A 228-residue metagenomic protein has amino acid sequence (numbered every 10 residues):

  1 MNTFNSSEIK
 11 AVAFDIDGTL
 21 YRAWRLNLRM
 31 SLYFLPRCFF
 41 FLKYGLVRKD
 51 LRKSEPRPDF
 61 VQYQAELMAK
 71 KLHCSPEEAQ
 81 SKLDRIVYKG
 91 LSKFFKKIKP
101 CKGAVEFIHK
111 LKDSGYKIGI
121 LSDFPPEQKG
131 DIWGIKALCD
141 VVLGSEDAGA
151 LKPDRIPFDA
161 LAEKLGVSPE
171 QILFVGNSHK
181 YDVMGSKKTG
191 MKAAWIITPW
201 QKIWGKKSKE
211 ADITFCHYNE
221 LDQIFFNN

Functional and structural regions predicted by a protein language model:
M1-F14, V105, H109-K112, Y116-N228: Asp-based, Mg2+/Mn2+-dependent phosphohydrolase catalytic module
N2-D50: Active-site neighborhood of HAD-like aspartate-dependent phosphohydrolases
L35-P36, G90, L121, G130: Conserved short hydrophobic patches within well-ordered secondary structure
R48-K89: A metal-dependent, Asp-based hydrolase signature
K89-I98: Surface-exposed cleft-lining segments at the edges of enzyme active sites
C101-K102: Active-site core of PLP-dependent enzymes with the aminotransferase class I/II
